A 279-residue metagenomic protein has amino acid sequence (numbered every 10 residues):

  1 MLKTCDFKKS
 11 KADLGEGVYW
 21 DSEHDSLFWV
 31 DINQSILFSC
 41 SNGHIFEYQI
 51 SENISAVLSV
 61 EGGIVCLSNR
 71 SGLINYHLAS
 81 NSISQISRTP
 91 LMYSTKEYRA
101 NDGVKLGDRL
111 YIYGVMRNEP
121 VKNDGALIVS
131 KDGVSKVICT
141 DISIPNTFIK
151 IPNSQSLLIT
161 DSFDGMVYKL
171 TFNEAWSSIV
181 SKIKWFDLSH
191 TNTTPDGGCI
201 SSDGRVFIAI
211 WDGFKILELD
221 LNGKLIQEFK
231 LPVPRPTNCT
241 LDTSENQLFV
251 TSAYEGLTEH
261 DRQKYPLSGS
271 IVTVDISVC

Functional and structural regions predicted by a protein language model:
K3-K9, G43-Q49, S84-S94, V134-T140 (+2 more regions): A short beta-strand motif characteristic of beta-propeller blades
K9-H24, S51-V65, N69, M92-L110 (+3 more regions): Beta-rich, blade/repeat-based domains predominating in secreted/periplasmic proteins but also intracellular
D21-S22, L27-N33, C66-S71, I112-V121 (+3 more regions): Conserved beta-strand positions in repeat-built beta-propeller and related beta-rich domains
I36-F38, G72, G125-I128, M166-Y168 (+2 more regions): A short loop-to-beta-strand structural motif that recurs across blades of beta-propeller domains
G63, I128-V134, E218-K224: Flexible "stalk/tail and boundary" regions
A79, L170-S177, I276-C279: Short loop/turn segments immediately following beta-strands, especially the blade-tip and inter-blade linker loops
N81-I138: Hydrophobic alpha-helical segments and helix pairs
T240-C279: Blade-level signature of beta-propeller repeat domains, shared across WD40, Kelch, NHL, RCC1 and BNR/Asp-box propellers
